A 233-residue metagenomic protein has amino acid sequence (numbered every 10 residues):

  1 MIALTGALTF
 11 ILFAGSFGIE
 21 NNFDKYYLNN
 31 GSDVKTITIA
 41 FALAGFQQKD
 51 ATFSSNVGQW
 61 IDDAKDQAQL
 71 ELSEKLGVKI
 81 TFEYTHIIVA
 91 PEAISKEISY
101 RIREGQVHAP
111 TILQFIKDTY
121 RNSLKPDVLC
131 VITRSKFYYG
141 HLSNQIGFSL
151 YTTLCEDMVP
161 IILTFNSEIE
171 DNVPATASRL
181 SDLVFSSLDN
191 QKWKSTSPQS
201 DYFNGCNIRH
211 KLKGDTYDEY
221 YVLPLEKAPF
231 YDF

Functional and structural regions predicted by a protein language model:
M1-G18: Cleavable N-terminal signal peptides of Sec/SRP-targeted secreted and luminal proteins
I2, D24, A44, H108 (+2 more regions): Alpha-helix initiation/capping motif
L4, E71, K75, V184-Q191: Solvent-exposed amphipathic alpha-helical surface segments
L4, L8, A109, I146 (+2 more regions): Terminal low-complexity, poorly structured segments
A14-N122, T216-D232: Propeptide-to-catalytic entry region of secreted or membrane-anchored zinc metalloproteases
I116-K194: Active-site-proximal segment of zinc-dependent metalloprotease catalytic domains
L188-F233: Post-HExxH zinc-binding segment in Zn-dependent metallohydrolases
